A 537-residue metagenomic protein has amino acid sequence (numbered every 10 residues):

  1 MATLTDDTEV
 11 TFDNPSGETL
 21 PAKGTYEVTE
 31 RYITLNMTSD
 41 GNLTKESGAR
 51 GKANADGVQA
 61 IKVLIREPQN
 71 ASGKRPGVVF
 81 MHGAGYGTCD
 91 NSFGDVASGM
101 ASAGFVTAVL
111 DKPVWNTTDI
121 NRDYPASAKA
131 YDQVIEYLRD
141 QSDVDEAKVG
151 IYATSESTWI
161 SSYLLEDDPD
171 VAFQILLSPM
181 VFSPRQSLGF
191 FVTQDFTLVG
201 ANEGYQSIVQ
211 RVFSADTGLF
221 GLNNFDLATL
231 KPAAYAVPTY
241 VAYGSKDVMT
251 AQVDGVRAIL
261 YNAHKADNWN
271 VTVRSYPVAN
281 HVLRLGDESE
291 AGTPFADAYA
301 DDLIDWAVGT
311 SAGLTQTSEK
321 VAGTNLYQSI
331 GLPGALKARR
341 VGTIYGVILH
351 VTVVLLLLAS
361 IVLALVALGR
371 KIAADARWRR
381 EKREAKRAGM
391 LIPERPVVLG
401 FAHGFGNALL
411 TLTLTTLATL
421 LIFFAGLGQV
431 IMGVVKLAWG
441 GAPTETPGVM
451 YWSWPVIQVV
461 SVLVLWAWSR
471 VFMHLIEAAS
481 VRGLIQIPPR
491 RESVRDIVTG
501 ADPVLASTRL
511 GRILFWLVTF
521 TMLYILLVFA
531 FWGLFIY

Functional and structural regions predicted by a protein language model:
L4-E319: Soluble extramembrane regions of membrane proteins in the secretory/endomembrane system
T310-G334: Short, flexible loop/turn segments with low-complexity composition
N325-Y537: Extended non-globular C-terminal regions
